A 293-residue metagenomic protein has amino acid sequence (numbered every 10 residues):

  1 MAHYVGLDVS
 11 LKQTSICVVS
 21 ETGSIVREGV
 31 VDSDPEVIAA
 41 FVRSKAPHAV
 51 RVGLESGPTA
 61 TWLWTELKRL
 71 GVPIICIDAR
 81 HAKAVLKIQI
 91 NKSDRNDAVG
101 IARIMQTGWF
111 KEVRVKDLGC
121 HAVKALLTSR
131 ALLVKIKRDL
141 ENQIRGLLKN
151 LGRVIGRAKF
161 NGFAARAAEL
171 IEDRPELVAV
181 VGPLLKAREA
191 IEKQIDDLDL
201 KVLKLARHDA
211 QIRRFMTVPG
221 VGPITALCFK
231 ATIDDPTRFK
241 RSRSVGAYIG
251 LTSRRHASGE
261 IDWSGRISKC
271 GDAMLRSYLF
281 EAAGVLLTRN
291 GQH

Functional and structural regions predicted by a protein language model:
M1-H3, S24, S44, P73: Intrinsically disordered, low-complexity and often Lys/Arg-enriched segments
A2-S20, I101: Gly/Thr-rich phosphate-binding beta-strand-loop-beta motif of the actin/hexokinase/Hsp70
K12-E36: Short glycine-rich, Thr/Ser-proximal phosphate-binding strand/loop in the N-terminal lobe of ATP-dependent enzymes
P35-R51: Short, basic/hydrophobic alpha-helical segments
A49-G57, I101: Acidic beta-strand-to-loop metal/phosphate-binding motif
I74-A122, T128, L132, A167 (+2 more regions): Short alpha-helix plus adjacent loop in nuclease-associated cores
A125-R214, M274, N290-Q292: Glycine-rich, often acidic, oxyanion-interacting loops/wings at catalytic, nucleic-acid, or phospho-protein interfaces
R214-T217, P223-H293: Phosphate-backbone recognition surface of nucleic-acid-processing proteins
